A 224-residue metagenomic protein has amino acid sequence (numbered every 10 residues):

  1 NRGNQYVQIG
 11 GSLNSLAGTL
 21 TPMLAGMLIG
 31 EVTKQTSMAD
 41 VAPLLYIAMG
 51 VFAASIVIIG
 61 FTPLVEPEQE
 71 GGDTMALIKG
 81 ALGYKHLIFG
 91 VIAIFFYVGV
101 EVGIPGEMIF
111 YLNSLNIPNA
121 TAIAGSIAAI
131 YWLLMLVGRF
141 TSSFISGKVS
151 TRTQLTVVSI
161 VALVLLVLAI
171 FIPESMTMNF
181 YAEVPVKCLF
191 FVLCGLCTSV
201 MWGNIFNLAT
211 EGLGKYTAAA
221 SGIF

Functional and structural regions predicted by a protein language model:
N1, T198-T217, G222: Intracellular juxtamembrane helix-capping segments at the cytosolic ends of symmetry-related transmembrane helices
G3-P63: Helix-loop-helix hairpin linking two adjacent transmembrane segments in secondary transporters
Q5-S15, A128, W132, S221-F224: Small-residue-rich transmembrane alpha-helices and their cytosolic helix-loop interfaces in multi-pass secondary
T21-A25, A81-A129, L133: Extracytoplasmic gate region of multi-pass secondary transporters
I29, V137-T151: Helix-to-loop junctions at the C-terminal end of transmembrane segments in multipass secondary transporters
D40-V41, N119-A128, E183, K187 (+1 more regions): Juxtamembrane helix-start elements in MFS-like secondary transporters
E66-G90: Juxtamembrane intracellular "pre-TM" segments in multi-pass secondary transporters
S150-I205: C-terminal transmembrane helical hairpin of 12-TM major facilitator-type secondary transporters
